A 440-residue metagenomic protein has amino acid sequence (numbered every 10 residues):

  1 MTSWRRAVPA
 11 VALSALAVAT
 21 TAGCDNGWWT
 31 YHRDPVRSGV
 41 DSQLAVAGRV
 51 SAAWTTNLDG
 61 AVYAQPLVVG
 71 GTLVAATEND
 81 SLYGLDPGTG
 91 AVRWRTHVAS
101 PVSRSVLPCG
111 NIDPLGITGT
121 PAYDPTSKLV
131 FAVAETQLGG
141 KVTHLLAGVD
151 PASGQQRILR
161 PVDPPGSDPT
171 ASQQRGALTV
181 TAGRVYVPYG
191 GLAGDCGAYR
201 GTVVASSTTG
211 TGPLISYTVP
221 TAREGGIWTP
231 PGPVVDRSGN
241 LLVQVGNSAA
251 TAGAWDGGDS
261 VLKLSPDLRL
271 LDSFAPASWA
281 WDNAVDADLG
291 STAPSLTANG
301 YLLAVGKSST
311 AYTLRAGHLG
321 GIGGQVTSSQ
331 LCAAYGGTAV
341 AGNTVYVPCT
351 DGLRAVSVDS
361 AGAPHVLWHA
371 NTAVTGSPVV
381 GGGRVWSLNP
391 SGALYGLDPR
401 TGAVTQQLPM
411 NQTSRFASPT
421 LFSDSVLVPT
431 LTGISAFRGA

Functional and structural regions predicted by a protein language model:
M1-D25: Secretory targeting and sorting signals
N26, T30-R33, R37-G60, V68-L73 (+8 more regions): Extracytoplasmic/lumenal domain signature
T118: Periplasmic/luminal catalytic loop of GT-C fold multi-pass membrane glycosyltransferases that transfer sugars from
R175: Aromatic-lined, polymer-binding surfaces characteristic of secreted/periplasmic polysaccharide-degrading enzymes
